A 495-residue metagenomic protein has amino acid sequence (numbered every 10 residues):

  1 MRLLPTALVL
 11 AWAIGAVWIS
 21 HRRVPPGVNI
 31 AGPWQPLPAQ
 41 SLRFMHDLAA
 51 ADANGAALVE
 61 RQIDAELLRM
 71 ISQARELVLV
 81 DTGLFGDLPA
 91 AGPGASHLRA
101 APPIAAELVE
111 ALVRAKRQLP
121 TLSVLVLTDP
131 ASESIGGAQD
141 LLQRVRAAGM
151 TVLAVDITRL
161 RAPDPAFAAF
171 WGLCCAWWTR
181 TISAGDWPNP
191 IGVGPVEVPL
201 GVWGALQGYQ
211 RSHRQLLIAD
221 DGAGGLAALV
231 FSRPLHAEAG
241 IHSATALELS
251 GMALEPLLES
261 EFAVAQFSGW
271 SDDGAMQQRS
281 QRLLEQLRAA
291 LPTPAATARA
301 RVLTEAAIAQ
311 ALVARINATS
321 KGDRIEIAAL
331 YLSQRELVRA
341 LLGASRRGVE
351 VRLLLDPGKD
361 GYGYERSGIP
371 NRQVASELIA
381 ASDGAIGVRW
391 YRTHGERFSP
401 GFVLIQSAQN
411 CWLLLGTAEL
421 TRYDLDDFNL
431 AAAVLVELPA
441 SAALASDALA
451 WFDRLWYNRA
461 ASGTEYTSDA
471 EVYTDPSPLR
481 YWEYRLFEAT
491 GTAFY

Functional and structural regions predicted by a protein language model:
R2-Y495: Charged, low-complexity intrinsically disordered terminal segments
